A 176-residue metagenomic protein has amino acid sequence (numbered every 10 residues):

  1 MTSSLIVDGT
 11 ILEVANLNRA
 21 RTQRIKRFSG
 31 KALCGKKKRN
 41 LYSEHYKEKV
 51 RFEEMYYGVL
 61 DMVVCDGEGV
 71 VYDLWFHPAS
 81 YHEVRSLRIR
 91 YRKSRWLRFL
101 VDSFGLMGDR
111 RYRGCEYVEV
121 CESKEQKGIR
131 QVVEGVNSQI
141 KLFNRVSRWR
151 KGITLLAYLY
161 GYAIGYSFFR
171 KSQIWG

Functional and structural regions predicted by a protein language model:
M1-Y112, C121: Polybasic low-complexity intrinsically disordered regions
V14-L17, M62, V136, W149-G152 (+1 more regions): Surface-exposed loop/turn and secondary-structure junction residues enriched for glycine/proline
W75-A79, K151, L155, I174-G176: Short alpha-helical "patches" and their helix-cap loops
S80, K141, F169: Hydrophobic/aromatic-lined pockets within catalytic cores
E83, V132, V136, Y160-I164: Catalytic-loop motifs flanking and including active-site residues across diverse enzymes
L97-A157: Helix-centered, glycine/charged polyanion-binding patches within enzymatic domains that contact phosphate-containing
Y160-G176: Charged phosphate-binding loop/patch that engages nucleotide di/tri-phosphates or the phosphate backbone of nucleic
